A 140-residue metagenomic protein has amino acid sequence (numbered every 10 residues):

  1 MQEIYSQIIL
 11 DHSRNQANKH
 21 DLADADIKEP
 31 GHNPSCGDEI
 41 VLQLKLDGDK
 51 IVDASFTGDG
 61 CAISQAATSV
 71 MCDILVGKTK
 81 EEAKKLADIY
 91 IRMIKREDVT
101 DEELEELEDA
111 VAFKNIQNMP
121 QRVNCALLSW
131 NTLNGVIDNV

Functional and structural regions predicted by a protein language model:
M1-V140: Domain-level signature for proteins that mediate thiol-based redox and metal-cofactor handling
